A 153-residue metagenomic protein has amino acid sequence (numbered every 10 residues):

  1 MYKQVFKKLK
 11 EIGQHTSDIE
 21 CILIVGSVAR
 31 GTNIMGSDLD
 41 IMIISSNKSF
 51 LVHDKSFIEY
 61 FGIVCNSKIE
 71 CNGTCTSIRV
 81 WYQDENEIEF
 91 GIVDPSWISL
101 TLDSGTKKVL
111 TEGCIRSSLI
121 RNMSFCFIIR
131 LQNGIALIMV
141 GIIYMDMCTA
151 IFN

Functional and structural regions predicted by a protein language model:
M1-L23: Helical scaffold of the NTase/Pol beta-like nucleotidyltransferase catalytic core
Y2, F50, E70-G73: Generic structural signal for well-ordered secondary structure
K7-K8, V25-V28, G73-T76: Short alpha-helical segments and helix-capping/turn motifs at coil-helix boundaries
G13-H15, G31-M35, R79-V80: Short secondary-structure boundary/capping segments within folded domains
D18, M35-S37, G73: Residue-level preference for short coil/turn positions at secondary-structure junctions
G26-G62, E85-G91: Catalytic metal-binding acidic patch
Y60-N153: Conserved NTP/Mg2+-binding pocket subregion across the NTase superfamily
